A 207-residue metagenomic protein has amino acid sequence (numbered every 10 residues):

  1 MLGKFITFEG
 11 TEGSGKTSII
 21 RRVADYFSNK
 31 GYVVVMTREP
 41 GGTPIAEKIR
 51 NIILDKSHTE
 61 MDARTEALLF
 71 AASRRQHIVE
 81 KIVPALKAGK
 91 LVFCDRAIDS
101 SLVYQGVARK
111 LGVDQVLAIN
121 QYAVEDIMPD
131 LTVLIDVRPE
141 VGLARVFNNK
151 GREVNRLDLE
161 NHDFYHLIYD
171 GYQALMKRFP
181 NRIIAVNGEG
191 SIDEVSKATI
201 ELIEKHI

Functional and structural regions predicted by a protein language model:
L2-F5: Pre-Walker A (Motif I) flank of P-loop NTPase domains
F8: Hydrophobic anchor at the beta1->P-loop junction of P-loop NTPases
G13: Walker A (P-loop) phosphate-binding loop of P-loop NTPases
K16: Conserved lysine of the Walker
I19: Hydrophobic positions on the alpha1 helix immediately C-terminal to the Walker A/P-loop
R22-A24, E140-I207: NTP-dependent small-molecule kinase module
Y26-S28, Y32-V124: ATP-dependent small-molecule kinase phosphotransfer cores that center on conserved nucleotide phosphate-binding segments
S100-D170: A glycine- and Lys/Arg-enriched "phosphate-lid" helix/loop adjacent to the NTP-binding pocket of small-molecule kinases
